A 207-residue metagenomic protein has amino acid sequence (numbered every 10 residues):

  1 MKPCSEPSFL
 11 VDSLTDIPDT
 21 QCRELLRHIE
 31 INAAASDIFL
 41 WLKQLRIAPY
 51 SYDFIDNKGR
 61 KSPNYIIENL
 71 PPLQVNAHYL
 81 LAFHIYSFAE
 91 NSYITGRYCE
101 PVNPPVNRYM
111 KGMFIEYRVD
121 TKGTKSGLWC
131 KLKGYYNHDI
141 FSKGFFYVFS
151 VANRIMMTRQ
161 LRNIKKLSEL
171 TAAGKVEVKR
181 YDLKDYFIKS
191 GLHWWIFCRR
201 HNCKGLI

Functional and structural regions predicted by a protein language model:
M1-P72, A82, D182-C198: Hydrophobic ligand-binding cavity/cleft-lining segments
P7, N103-R159, I164-K166: Beta-strand/loop substructures that line and gate deep hydrophobic ligand-binding cavities in soluble
E24-L26, Y79-L81, Y109-E116: Short, surface-exposed coil-to-beta transition loops
N32-D37, Y86-Y93, R118-G127, K165-A173: A short, structured loop/turn motif at beta-sheet edges
L40, K125-I140, K175-K189: Compositionally biased, charge-rich terminal segments
N69-L73, T95-N107: Short beta-strand segments that buttress and anchor functional surface loops
N76-A77, A82-C99: Acidic, glycine-rich loop-and-strand cores that form catalytic or ligand-binding grooves in diverse globular domains
M156-L167, A172-K189, W194, C203: Long, non-transmembrane cytosolic or organellar matrix-exposed soluble domains/tails of integral membrane proteins
